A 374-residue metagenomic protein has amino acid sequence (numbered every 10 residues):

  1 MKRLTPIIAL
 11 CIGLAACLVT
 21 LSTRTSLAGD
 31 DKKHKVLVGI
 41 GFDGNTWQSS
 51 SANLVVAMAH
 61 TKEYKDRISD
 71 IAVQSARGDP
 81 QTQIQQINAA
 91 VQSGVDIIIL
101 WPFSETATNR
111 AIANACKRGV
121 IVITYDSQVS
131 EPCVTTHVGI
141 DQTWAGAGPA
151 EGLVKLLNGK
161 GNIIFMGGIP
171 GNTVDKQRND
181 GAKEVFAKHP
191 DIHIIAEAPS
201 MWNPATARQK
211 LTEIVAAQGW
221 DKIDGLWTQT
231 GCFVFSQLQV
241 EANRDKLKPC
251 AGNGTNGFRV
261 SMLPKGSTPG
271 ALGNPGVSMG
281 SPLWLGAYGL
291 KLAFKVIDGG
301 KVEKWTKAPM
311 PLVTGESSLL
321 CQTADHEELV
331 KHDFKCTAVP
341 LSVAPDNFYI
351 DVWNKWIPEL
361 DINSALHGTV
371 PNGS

Functional and structural regions predicted by a protein language model:
K2-T5, R24-S374: A residue-level marker of the well-folded mature domains of exported/periplasmic proteins
A9-T20: Bacterial N-terminal signal peptides
